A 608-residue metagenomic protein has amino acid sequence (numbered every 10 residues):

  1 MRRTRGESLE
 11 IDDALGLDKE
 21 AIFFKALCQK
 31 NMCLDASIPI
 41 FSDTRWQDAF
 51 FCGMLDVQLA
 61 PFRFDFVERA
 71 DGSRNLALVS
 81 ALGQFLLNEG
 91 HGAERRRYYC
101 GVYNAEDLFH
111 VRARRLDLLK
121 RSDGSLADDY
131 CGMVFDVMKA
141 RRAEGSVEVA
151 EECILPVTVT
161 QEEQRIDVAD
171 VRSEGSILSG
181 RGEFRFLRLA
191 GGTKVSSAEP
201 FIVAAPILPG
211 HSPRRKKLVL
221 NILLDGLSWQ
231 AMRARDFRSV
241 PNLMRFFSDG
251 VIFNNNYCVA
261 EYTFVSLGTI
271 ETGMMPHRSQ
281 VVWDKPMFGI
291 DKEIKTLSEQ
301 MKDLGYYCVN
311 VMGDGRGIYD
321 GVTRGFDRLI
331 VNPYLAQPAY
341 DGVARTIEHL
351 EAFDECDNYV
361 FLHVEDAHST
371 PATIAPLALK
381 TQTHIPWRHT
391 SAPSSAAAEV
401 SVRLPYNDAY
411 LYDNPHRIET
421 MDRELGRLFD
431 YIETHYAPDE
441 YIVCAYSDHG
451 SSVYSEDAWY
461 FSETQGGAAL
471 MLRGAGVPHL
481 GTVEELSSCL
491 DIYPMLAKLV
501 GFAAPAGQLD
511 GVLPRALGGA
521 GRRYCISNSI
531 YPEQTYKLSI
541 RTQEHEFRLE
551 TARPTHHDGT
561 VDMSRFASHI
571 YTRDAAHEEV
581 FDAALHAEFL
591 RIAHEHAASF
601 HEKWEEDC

Functional and structural regions predicted by a protein language model:
M1-C608: Catalytic domains that recognize anionic headgroups
